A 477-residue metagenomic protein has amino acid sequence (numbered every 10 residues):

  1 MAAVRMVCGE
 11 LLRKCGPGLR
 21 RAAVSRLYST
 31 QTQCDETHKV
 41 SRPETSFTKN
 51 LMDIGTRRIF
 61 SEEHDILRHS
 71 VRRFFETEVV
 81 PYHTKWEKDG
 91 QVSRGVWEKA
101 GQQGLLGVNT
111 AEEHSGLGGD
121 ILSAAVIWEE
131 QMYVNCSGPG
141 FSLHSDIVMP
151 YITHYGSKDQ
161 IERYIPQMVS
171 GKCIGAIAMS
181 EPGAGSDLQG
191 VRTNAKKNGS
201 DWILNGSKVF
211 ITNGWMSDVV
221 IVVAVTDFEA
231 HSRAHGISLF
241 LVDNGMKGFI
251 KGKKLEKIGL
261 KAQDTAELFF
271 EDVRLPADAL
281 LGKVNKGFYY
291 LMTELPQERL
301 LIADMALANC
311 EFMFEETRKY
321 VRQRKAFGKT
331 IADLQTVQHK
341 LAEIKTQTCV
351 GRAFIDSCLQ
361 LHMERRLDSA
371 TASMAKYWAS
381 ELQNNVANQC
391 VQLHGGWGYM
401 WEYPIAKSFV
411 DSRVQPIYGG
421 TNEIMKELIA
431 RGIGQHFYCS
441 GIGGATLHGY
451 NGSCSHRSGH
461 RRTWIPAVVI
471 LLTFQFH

Functional and structural regions predicted by a protein language model:
A2-S142, Y155-Q160, Q167-K172, G185-L188 (+6 more regions): Alpha-helical interface subdomain recognition
S142-I147, K172, L188-G190, W215-D218 (+3 more regions): Short, solvent-exposed loop/turn segments at the edges of secondary structure
D146-Y155: Helix-loop "lid/cap" segments that line or gate small-molecule binding pockets
M168, G183-S186, F210-N213, A230-H231 (+1 more regions): Short Gly/Pro-enriched turn/cap motifs at secondary-structure boundaries
G171-M179, V223: A short, Trp-centered hydrophobic/proline-enriched beta-strand micro-motif
R192-N194: Short, surface-exposed charged micro-motifs
D201, N205-K251: A short core secondary-structure module
G245-P276: Flexible, small-/acidic-enriched active-site or ligand-binding loops
